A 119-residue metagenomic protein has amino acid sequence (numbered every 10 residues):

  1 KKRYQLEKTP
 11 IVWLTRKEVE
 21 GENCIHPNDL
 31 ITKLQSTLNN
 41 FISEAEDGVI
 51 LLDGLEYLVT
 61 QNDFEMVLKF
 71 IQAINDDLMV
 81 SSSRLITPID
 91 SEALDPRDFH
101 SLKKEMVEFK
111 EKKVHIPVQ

Functional and structural regions predicted by a protein language model:
K1-D29: Conserved P-loop
V12-T15, L51-L52, L58-V59, I86-D90: Conserved beta-strand segments of the P-loop GTPase G domain that flank and frequently precede/overlap
K17-V19, V67, D98: Glycan-processing catalytic domains of CAZymes
E20-I31, L58-M66: Flexible beta-alpha connector loops of hexameric P-loop NTPases
L30-D47, D77-S81: Mid-core helix/loop region of P-loop NTP-binding domains shared across ATPases and GTPases
I42-F64: Conserved P-loop NTPase "ATPase switch" module shared by AAA+ and STAND
V67-L94: Substrate-engagement module of ASCE P-loop NTPases
D90-Q119: Phosphate-binding/switch region of NTP-binding enzymes
